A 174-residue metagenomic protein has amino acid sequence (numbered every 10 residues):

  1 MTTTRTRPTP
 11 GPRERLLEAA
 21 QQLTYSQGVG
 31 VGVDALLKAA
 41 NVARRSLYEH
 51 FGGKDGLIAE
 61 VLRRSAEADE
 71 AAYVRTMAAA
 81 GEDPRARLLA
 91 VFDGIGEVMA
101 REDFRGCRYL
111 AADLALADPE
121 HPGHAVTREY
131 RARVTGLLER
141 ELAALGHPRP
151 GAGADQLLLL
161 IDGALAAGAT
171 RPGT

Functional and structural regions predicted by a protein language model:
M1-G11: N-terminal intrinsically disordered/low-complexity leader segments
R15, A19-G56, E60: Helix-turn-helix
E60, V74-R105, P150, A154-L157: Hydrophobic alpha-helical connector segments
R63-E70: Short, basic, alpha-helical segments at the C-terminal edge of helix-turn-helix-like DNA-binding modules
T76-M77, A86-A90, R105, P119-A144 (+1 more regions): Amphipathic alpha-helical packing segments from all-alpha helical-bundle domains
A80, L116, G168-R171: Secondary-structure edge/capping motif, primarily at the C-terminal ends of alpha-helices and the immediately following
P122-E129, A143-T174: Hydrophobic/aromatic-rich alpha-helical bundle segments in the mid-to-C-terminal region
